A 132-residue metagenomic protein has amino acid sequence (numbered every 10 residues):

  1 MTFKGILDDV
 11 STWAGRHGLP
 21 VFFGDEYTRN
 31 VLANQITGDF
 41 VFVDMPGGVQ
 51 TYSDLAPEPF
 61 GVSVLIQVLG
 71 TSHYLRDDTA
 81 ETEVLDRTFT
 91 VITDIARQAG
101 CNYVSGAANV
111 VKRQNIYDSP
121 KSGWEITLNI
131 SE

Functional and structural regions predicted by a protein language model:
M1-E26, N30, M45-E132: Charged, amphipathic alpha-helical segments and their flanking helix caps
Q35-V49: A short, hydrophobic beta-strand-centered structural micro-motif
